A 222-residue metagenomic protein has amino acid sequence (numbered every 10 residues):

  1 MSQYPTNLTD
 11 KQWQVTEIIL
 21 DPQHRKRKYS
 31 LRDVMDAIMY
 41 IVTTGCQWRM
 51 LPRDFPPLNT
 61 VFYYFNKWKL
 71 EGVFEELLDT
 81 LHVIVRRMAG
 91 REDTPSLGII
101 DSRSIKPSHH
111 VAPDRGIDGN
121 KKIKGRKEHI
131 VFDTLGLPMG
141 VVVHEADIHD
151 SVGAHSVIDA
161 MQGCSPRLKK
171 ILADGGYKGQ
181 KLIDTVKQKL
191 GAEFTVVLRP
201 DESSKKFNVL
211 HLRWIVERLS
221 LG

Functional and structural regions predicted by a protein language model:
M1-G222: Short alpha-helical elements
